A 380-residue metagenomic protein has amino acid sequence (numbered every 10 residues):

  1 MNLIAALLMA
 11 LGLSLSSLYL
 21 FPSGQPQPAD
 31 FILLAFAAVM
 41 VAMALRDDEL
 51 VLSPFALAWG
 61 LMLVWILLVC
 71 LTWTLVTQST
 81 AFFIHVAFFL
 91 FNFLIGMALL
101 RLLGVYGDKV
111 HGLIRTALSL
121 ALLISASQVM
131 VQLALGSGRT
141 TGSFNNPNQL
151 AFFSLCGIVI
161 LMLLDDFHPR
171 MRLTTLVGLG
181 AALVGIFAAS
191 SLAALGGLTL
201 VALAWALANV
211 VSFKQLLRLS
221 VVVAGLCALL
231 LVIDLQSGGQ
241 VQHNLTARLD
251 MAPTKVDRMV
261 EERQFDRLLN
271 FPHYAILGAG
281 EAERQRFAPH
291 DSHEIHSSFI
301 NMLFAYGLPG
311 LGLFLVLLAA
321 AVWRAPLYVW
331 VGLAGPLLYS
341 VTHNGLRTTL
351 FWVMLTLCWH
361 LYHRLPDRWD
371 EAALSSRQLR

Functional and structural regions predicted by a protein language model:
M1-R46, W65-V76, P336, V353: N-terminal signal-anchor transmembrane segment
G12, L34-M40, V159, G332-Y339 (+1 more regions): Transmembrane alpha-helices of multi-pass inner-membrane enzymes
I32-D48, G157-D166, L308-A325: Hydrophobic, aromatic-rich transmembrane alpha-helices and their immediate juxtamembrane boundary segments
A35, F55-C70, Q78-R101, L113-T116: Aromatic-anchored transmembrane helix interface
K109-G136, N145-N209: Alpha-helical transmembrane segments of multi-pass inner-membrane proteins
M130, N209-L249, D266-F271: A membrane-periplasm/extracellular boundary helix in multi-pass inner-membrane enzymes that assemble envelope glycans
T141, D250-Y306: Long extracytoplasmic/lumenal interhelical loops at the membrane interface of multi-pass membrane proteins
M171, Q215-S220, A305-Y339, L361-A372: Hydrophobic transmembrane alpha-helices and their immediate junctions
